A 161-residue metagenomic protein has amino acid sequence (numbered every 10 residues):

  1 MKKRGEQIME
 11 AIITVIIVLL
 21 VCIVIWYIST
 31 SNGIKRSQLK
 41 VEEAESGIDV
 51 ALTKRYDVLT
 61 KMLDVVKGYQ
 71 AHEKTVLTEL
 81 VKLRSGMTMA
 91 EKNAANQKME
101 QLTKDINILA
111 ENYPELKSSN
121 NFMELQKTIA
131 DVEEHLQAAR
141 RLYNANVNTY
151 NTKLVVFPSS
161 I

Functional and structural regions predicted by a protein language model:
K2-I161: A helix-centric hydrophobic-segment signal that preferentially recognizes long, alpha-helical stretches used
